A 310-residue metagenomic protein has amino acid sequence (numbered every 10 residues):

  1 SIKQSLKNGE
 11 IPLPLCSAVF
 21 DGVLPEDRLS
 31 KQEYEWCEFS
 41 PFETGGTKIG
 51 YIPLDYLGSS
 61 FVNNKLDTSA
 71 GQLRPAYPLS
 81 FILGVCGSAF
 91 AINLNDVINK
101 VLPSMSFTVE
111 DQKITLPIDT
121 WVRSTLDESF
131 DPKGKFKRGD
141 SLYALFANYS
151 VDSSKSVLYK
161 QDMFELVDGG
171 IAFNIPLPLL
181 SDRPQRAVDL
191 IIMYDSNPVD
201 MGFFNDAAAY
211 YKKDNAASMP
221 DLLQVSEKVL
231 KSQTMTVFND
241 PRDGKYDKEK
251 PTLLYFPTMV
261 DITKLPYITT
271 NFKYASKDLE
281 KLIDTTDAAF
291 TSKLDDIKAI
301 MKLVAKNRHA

Functional and structural regions predicted by a protein language model:
S1-V188, Y194-M201, D221-M235, K245-A310: Patatin-like phospholipase A catalytic core
F204-S226, P241-D243: Intrinsically disordered, low-complexity repeat regions that act as multivalent interaction hubs in eukaryotic
